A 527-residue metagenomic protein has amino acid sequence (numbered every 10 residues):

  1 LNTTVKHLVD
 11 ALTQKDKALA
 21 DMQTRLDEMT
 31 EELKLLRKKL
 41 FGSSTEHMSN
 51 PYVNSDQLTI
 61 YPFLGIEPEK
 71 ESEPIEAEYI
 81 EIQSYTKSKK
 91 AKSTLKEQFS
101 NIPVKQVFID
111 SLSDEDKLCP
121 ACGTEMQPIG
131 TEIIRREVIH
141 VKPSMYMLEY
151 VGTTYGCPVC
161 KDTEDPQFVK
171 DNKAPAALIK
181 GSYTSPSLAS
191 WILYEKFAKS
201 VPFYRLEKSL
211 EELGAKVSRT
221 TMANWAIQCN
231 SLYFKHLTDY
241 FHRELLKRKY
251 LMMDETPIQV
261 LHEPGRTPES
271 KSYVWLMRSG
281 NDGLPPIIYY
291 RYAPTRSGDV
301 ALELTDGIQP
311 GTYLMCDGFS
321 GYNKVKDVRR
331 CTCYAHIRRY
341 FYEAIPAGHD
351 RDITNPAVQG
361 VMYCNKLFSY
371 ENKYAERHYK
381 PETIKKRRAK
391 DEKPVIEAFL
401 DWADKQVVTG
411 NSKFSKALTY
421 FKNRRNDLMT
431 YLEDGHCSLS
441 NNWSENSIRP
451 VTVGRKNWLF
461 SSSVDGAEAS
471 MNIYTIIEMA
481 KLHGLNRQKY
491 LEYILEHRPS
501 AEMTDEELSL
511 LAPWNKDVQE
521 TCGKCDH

Functional and structural regions predicted by a protein language model:
L1-S182, A223, M253, D391 (+3 more regions): Short, flexible loop/hinge motifs at secondary-structure junctions
D27, D116-K117, T154-G156, K161-H527: Catalytic center-proximal scaffold of phosphoryl-transfer enzymes
